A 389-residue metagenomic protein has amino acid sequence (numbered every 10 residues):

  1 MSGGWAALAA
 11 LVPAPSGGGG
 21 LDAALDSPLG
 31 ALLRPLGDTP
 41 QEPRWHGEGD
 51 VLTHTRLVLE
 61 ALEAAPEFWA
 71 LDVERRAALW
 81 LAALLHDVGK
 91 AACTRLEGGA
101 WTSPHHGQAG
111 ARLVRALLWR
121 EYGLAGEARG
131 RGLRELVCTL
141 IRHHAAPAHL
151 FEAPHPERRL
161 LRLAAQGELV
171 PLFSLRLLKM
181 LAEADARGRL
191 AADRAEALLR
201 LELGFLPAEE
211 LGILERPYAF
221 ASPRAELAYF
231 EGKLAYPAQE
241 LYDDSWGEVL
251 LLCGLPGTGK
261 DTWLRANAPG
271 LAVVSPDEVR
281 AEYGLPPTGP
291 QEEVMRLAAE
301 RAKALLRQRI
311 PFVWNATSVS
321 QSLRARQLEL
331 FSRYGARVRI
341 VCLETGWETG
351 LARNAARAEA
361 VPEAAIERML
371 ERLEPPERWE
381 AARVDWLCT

Functional and structural regions predicted by a protein language model:
M1-E97: Acidic/His-rich, divalent-metal-binding segments that scaffold phosphate/diphosphate chemistry
E63-R200: Divalent metal-dependent catalytic cores for phosphoryl transfer on phosphate-bearing substrates
E209-D244: N-terminal pre-Walker A segment at the start of P-loop NTPase domains
E240, D244-L250, Q308-I310: Pre-Walker A (Motif I) flank of P-loop NTPase domains
E248-A268: Glycine-rich phosphate-binding P-loop
L250, G270, E348-T389: Conserved GTP-binding G-domain of TRAFAC-class P-loop NTPases and closely related GTPase folds
D261-F312, V319, W347-L351: Conserved substrate/cofactor phosphate-moiety recognition/catalytic segment in nucleotide-dependent phosphotransferases
Y334-R353: Conserved phosphate-donor/acceptor-positioning beta-strand/loop module used by diverse small-molecule
